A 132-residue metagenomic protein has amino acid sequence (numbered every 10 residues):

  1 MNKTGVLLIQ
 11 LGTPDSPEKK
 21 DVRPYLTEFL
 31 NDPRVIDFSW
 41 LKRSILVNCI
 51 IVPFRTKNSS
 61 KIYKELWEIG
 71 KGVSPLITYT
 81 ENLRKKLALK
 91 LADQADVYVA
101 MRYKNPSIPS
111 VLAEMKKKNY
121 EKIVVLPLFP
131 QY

Functional and structural regions predicted by a protein language model:
M1-Y132: Active-site-proximal alpha-helix that buttresses catalytic centers in soluble enzyme cores
